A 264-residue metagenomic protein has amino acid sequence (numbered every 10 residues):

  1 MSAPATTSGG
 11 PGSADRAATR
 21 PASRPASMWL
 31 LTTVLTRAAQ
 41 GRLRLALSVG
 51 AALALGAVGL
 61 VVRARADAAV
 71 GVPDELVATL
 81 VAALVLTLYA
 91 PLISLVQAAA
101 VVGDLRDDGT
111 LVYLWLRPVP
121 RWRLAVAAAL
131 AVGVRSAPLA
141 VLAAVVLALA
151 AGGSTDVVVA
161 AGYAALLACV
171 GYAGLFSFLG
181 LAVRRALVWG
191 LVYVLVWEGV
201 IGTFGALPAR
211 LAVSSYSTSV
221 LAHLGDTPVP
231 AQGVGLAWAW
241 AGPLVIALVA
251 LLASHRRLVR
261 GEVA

Functional and structural regions predicted by a protein language model:
S2-T19, R24, V61-V77, A182 (+1 more regions): Terminal transmembrane helical anchor/hairpin motif
T36-A51: Membrane-interface helix starts
R42, Y89-A90, V101-G103, V119-A148: Selective transmembrane-helix segments that form parts of the transport pathway or gating/packing helices in multipass
A54-V61, A137-A140, V145-V146, V194-F204: Aromatic-anchored segments of alpha-helical transmembrane domains
V70-D74, L95-W115: Transmembrane helix boundary and interhelical loop/hinge segments in multi-pass membrane proteins
A78-D104: Long, hydrophobic alpha-helical segments
I93, A160-V188, V245-L252: Hydrophobic alpha-helical transmembrane segments of polytopic membrane proteins
